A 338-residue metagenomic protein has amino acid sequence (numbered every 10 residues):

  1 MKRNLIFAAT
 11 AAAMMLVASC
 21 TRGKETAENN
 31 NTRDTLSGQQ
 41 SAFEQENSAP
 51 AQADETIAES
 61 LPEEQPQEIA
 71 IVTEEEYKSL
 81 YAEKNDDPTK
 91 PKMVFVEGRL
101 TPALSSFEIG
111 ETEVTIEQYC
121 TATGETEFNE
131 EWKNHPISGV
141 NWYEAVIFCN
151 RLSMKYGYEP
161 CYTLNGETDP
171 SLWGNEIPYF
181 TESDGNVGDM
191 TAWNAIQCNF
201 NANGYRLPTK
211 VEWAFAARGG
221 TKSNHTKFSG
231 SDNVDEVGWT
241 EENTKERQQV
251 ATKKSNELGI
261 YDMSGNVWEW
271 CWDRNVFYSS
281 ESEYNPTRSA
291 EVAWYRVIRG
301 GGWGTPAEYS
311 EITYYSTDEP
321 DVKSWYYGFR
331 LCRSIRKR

Functional and structural regions predicted by a protein language model:
M1-N4: Positively charged n-region of N-terminal signal peptides that target proteins for export
A9-M15: Bacterial N-terminal signal peptides
A18-S19: C-terminal motif of bacterial Sec signal peptides marking the signal peptidase cleavage site
K24-Q40: Short, low-complexity, disordered segments immediately C-terminal to signal peptides in bacterial exported proteins
A82-N129, K133-M154, A216, S264-G265: A short glycine-rich, aromatic-capped structural motif
W132-E236, W270: Short, well-ordered surface patches within globular domains
T191-F200, D235-S264, S316-E319: Short, well-ordered junction/capping motifs at the entry into regular secondary structure
T221-K222, T244-E246, M263-R338: Surface-exposed recognition segments
